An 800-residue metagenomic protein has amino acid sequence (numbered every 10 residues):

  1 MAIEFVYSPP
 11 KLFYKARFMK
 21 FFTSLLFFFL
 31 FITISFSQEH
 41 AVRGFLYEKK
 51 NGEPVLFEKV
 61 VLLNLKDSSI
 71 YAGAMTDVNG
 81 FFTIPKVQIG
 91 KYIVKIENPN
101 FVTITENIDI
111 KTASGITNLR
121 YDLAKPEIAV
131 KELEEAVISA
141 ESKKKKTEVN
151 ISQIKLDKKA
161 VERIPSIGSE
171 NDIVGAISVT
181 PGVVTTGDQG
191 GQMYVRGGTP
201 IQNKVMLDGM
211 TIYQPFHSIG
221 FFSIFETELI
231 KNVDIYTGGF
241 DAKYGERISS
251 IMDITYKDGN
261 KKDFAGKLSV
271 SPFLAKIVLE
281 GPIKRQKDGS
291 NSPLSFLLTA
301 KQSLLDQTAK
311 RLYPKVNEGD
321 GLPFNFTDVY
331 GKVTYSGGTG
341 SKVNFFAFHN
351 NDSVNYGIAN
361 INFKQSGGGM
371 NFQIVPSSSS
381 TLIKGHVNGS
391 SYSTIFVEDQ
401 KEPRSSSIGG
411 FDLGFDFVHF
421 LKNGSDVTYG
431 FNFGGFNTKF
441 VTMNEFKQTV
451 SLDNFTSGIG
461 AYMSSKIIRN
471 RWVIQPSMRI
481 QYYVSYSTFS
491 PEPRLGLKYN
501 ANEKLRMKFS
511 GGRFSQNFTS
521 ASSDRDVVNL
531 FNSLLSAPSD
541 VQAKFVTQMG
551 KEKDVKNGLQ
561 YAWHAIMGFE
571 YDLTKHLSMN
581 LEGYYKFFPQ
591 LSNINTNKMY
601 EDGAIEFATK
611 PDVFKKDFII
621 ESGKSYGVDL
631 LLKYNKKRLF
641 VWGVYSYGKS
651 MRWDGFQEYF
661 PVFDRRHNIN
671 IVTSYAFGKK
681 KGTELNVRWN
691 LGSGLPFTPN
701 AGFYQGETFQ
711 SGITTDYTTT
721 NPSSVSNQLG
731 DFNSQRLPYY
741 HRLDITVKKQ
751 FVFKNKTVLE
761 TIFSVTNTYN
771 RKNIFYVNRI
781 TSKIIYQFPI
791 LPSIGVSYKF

Functional and structural regions predicted by a protein language model:
A41, F273-L304, K315-S353, G357-K384 (+2 more regions): Transmembrane beta-barrel wall of Gram-negative outer-membrane proteins
E58-L63, E97-F101, K111-R163, V174-G175 (+1 more regions): Short, acidic, small-residue-rich periplasmic hinge/interaction motif at the N-terminus of Gram-negative outer-membrane
P85, R163-P165, M210-Y236, G321: Short acidic/polar hinge/loop motifs at secondary-structure boundaries that mediate gating or recognition
P165-Q214, K231: Extracytoplasmic beta-strand/coil segments of soluble accessory domains associated with Gram-negative outer-membrane
V179-T180, I224-A265, K276-V278: A beta-strand signature from Gram-negative outer-membrane beta-barrel systems, especially the internal plug domain
R311, N690-S724, R736-D744, K748-F800: C-terminal beta-signal and adjacent terminal beta-strands/loops of Gram-negative outer-membrane beta-barrel proteins
G410-G414, L452-N454, G458-Y462, D554 (+4 more regions): Outer membrane beta-barrel strand-and-loop segments of large Gram-negative receptors, especially TonB-dependent
Y585-F587, F607-P696: Gram-negative outer-membrane beta-barrel transporters
